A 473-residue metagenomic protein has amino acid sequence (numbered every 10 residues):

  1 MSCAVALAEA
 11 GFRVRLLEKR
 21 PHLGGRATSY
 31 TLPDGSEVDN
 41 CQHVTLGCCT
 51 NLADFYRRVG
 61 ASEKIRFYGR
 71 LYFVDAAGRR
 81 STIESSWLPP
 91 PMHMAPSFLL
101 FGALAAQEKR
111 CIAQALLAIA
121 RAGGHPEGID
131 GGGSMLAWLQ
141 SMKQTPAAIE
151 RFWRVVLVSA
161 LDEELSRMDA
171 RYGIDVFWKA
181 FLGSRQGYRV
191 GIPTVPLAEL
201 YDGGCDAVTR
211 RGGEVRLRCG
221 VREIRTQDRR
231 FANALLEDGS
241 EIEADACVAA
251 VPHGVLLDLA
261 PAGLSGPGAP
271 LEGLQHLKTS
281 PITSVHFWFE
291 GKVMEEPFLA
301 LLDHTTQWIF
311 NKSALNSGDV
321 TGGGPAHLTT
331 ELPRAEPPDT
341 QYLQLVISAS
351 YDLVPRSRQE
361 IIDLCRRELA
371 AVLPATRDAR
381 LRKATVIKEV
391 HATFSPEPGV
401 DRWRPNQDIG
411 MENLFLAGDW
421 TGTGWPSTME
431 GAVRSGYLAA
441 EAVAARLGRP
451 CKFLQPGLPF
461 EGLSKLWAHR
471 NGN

Functional and structural regions predicted by a protein language model:
A8-P33: Glycine-rich FAD pyrophosphate-binding loop
F12-V14, C247, L381-K383: Hydrophobic anchor at the start of a short beta-strand that flanks the dinucleotide cofactor-binding loop
G24, T28-C48, Q114-G123: Glycine-rich active-site loop/strand segments that organize a redox cofactor
L52-A53, R57-R58, S62-I174, R185-G187: Mobile amphipathic helical/loop "lid" adjacent to a hydrophobic cofactor/ligand pocket
D175-D238, I242-A246: Helical element adjacent to the flavin cofactor pocket in flavoenzyme catalytic cores
C219-T376, G472-N473: Mid-domain catalytic core of redox enzymes that form a hydrophobic substrate pocket/lid adjacent to a catalytic redox
I309-N473: Conserved flavin/dinucleotide-binding core of flavoenzymes
